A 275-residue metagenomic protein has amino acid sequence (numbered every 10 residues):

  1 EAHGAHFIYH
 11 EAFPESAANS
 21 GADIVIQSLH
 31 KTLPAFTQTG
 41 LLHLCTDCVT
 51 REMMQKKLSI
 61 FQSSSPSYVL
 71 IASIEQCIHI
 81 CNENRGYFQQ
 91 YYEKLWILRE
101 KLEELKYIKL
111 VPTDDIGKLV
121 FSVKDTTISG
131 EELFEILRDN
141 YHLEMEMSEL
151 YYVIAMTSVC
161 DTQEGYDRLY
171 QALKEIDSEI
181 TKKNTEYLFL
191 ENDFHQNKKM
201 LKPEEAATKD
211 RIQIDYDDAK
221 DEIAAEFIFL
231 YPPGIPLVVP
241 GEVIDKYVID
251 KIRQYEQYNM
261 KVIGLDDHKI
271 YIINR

Functional and structural regions predicted by a protein language model:
E1-K109: Conserved PLP-enzyme active-site core in the AAT-like
A2, H30, K56-S59, L150-V153 (+3 more regions): Short C-terminal domain-edge/linker segments immediately following a structured domain
I8-E11, F36, K57, F61-S64 (+6 more regions): Surface-exposed loop/turn and secondary-structure junction residues enriched for glycine/proline
C81, C160-E164, R275: Short amphipathic alpha-helical patches
E103-L265: Conserved C-terminal alpha-helix-loop-beta "cap" of PLP-dependent enzymes that closes/shapes the active-site mouth
K261-R275: Charge-dense polyanion-binding interfaces
